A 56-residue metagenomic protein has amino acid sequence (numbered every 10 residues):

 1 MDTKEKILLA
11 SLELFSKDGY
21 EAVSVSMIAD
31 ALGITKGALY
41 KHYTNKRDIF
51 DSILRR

Functional and structural regions predicted by a protein language model:
K6-E13, K17, A31, D48-R56: Alpha-helical structural segments
L14, V25, K36: Helix-turn-helix DNA-binding elements, focusing on the entry/boundary residues of the two helices that contact DNA
M27-D30, L39: Append "Primarily bacterial transcriptional regulators
I34-Y43: Short hydrophobic/aromatic patch on the recognition helix
